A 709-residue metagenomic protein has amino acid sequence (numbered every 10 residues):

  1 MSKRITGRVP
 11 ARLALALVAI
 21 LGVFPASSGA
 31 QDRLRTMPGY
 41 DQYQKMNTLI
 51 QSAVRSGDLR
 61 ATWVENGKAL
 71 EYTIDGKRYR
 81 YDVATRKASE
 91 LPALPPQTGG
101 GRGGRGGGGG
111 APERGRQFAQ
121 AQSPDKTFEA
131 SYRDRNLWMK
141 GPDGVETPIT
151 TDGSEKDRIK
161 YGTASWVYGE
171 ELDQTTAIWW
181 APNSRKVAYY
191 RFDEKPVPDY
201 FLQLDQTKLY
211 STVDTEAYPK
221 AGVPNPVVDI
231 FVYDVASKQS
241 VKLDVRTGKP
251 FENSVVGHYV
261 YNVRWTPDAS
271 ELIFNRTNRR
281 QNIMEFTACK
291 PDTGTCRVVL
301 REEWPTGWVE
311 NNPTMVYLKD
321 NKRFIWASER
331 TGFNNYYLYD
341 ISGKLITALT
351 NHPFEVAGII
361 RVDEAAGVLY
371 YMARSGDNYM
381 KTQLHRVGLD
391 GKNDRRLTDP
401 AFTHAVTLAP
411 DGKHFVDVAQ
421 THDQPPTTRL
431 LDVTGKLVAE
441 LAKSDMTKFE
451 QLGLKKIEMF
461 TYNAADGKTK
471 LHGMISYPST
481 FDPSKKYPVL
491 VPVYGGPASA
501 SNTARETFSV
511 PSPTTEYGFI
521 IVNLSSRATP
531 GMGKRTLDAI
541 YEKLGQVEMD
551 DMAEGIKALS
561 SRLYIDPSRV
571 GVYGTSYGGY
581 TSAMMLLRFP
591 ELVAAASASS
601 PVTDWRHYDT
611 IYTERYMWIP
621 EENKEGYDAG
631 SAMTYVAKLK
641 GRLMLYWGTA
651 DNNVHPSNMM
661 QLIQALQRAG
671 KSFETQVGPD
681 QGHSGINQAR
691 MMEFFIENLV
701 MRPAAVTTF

Functional and structural regions predicted by a protein language model:
S2-L15: Bacterial N-terminal signal peptides that target proteins for export
R12-P25: Bacterial N-terminal signal peptides
R33-D58, G108-G110, K238-R246: A short helix->beta-strand "capping" segment at the edge of beta-propeller domains
D58-T62, G67-A69, T73-R78, A88-A111 (+18 more regions): Non-catalytic accessory segments flanking enzyme active sites
V83-R86, G141-G144, V235-K238, K290-G294 (+3 more regions): Short loop/turn segments that connect beta-strands within beta-propeller blades
G109-K156, P250-N253, N262: A conserved hydrophobic secondary-structure block that centers on an alpha-helix together with its immediately flanking
S154-I178, Q206-P224, W308-N321, Q451-F460 (+1 more regions): Surface-exposed acidic, glycine/proline-enriched linker/cap segments that occur as 15-30-residue helix-coil
P198-D199, V260-Y261, A269, N275 (+1 more regions): Serine-hydrolase catalytic core recognition
